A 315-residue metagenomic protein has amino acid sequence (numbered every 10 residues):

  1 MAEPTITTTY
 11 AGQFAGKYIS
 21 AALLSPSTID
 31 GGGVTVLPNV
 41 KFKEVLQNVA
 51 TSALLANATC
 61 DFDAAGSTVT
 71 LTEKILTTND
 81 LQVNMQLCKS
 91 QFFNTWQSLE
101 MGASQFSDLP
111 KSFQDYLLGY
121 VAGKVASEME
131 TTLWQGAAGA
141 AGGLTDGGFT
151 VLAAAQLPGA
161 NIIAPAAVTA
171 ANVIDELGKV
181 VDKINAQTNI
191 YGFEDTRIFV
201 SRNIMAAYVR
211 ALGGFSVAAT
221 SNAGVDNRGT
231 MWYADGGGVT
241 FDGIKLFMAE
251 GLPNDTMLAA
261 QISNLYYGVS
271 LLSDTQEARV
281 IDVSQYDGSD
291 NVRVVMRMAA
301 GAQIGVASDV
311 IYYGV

Functional and structural regions predicted by a protein language model:
A2-A53, D146-A171, V209-V315: Sequence/fold signature of self-assembling virion shell proteins
G16-L99: Assembly/oligomerization interface modules of large self-assembling protein complexes
S20, L24, A126-Q135, I190-F193 (+1 more regions): Intrinsically disordered or highly flexible coil/loop and linker segments, enriched in small and charged/polar residues
K89, R202-I204, E250, M298: Short, flexible loop/turn elements at secondary-structure junctions
T95-W96, E130, A207-V209: Short helix/loop capping segments that flank catalytic or ligand/cofactor-binding pockets
S98-K183, Y313: Alpha-helical scaffold segments that mediate packing/assembly in large oligomeric complexes
D175-F215, A219, G224: Ordered core of a single globular domain
